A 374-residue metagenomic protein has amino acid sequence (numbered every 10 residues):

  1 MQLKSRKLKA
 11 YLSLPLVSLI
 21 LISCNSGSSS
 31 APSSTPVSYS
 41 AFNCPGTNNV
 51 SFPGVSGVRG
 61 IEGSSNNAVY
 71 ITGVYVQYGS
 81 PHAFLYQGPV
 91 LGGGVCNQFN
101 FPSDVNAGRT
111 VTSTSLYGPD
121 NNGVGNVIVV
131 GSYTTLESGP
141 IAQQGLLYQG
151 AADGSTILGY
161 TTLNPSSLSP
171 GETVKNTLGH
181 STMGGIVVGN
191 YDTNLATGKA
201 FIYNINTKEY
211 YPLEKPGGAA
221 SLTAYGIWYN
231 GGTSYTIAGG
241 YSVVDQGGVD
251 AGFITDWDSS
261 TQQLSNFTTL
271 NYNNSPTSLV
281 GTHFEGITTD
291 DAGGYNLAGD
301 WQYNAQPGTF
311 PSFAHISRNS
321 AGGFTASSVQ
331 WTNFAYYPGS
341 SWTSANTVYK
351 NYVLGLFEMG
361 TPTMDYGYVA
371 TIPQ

Functional and structural regions predicted by a protein language model:
Q2, L8, L12-G46: Bacterial Sec-dependent N-terminal signal peptides
S30-Q374: Residue-level hotspots at or immediately adjacent to binding/recognition sites across diverse folds
